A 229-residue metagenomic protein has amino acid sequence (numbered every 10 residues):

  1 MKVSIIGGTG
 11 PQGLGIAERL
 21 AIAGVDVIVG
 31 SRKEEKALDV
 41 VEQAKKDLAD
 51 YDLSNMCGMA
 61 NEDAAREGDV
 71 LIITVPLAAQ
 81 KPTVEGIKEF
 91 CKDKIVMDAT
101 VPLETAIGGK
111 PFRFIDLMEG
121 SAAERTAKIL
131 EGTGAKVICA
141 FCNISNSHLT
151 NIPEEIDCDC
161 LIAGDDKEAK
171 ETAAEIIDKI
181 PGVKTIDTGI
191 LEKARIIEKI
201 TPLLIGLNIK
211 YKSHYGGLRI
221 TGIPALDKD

Functional and structural regions predicted by a protein language model:
M1-K46, K179: NAD(P)+-binding Rossmann beta1-loop-alpha1 motif at the extreme N-terminus of oxidoreductases
L38, E67, D93, A135-V137: A glycine-biased structural micro-motif
L48-I95, P102-G109: Rossmann-like NAD(P)-binding element
G58, M97-D98, K136-A140, T185-T188: General beta-strand structural signal in soluble alpha/beta enzymes
A79, V101, C142-S145, D166 (+1 more regions): Glycine-rich beta-alpha junction loops
T100-I138, N143-S147, N151-I152: Rossmann-fold NAD(P)-binding glycine/threonine-rich loop
C158-D229: Active-site-lining helix/loop region of Rossmann-like oxidoreductase modules
